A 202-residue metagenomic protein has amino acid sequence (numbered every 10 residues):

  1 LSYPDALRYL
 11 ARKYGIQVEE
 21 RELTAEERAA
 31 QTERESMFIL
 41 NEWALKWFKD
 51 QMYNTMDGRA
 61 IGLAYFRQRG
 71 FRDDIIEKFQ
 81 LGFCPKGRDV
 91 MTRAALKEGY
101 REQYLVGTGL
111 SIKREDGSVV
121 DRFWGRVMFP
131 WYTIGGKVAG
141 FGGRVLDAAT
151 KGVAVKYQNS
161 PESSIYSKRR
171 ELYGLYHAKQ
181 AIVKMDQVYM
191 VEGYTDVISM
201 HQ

Functional and structural regions predicted by a protein language model:
L1-G107, R126, F141, S160-E162: Non-catalytic accessory segments of DNA primases and related replication-initiation nucleases
P4, A60, A64, W124 (+4 more regions): Short, acidic loop-beta-alpha module within alpha/beta folds
V18, P85, I112, G143-V145 (+1 more regions): Short, flexible micro-motifs
D74-I76, R122, I134, K151: A generic structural signal for short, non-catalytic loop/turn and secondary-structure boundary residues
C84, V120-D121, S167: Residue-level marker of regulatory loop/turn positions in helix-turn-helix DNA-binding domains and in histidine
L96, Y132-T133: Core beta-strand residues in small-molecule sensory/regulatory alpha/beta domains
L96-W124, Y176-Q187: Short, basic/aromatic recognition patches
D147-V155: Flexible hinge/switch segments at interdomain interfaces of large molecular machines
